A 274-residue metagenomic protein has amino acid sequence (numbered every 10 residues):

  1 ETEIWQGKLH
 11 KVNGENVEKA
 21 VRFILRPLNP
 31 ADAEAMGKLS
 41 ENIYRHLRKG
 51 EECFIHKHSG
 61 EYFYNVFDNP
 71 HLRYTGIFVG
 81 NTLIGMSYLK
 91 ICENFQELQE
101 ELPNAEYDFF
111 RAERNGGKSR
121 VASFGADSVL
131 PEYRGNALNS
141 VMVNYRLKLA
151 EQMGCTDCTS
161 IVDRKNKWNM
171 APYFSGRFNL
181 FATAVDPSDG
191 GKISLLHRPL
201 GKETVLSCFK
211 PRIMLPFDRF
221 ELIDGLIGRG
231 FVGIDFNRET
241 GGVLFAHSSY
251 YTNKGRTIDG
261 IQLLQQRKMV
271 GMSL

Functional and structural regions predicted by a protein language model:
E1-V12, F181, V185-L274: Intrinsically disordered, low-complexity, positively biased terminal segments
V21-K38, K49, L215-P216: A short beta-loop-alpha structural element at the N-terminal edge of CoA-dependent acyl/N-acetyltransferase catalytic
Y44, K49-Q96, F109, L222-G225 (+1 more regions): Active-site rim helix/loop that mediates acceptor-substrate recognition in acyltransferases
M86-A126: Conserved acyl-donor/pantetheine-binding loop and adjacent beta-alpha core of acyl/acetyltransferases and related
R120-A122, A150-D163, G191: Conserved GNAT acetyl-CoA-binding A-motif
A126-V129, G135-A150, S175: Conserved acetyl-CoA-binding loop-helix of GNAT-fold acetyltransferases
R146, S160-M170, S188, L215-F217: Conserved beta-strand-loop-alpha-helix junction that forms the acyl-donor binding cleft
Q152, R164-T183: Conserved active-site alpha-helix within GNAT-family acetyltransferase domains
